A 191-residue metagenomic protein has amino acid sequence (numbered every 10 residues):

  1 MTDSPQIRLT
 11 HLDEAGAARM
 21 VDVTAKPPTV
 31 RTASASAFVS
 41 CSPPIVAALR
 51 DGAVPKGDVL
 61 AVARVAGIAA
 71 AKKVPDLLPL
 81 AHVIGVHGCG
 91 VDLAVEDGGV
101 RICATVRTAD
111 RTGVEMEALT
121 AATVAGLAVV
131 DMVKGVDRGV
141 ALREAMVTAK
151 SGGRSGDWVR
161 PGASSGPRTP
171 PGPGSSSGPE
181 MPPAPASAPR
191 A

Functional and structural regions predicted by a protein language model:
M1-L60, V65-T169, P179-A191: C-terminal binding/interaction regions
